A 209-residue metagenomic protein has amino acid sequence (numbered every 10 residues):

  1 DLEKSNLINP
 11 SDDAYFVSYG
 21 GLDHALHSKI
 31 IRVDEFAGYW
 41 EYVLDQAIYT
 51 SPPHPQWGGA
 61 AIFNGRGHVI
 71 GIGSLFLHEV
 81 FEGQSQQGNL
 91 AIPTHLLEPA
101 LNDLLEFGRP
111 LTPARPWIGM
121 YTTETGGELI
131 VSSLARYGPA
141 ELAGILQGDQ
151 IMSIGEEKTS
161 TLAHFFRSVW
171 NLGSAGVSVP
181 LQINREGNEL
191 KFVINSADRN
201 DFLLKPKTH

Functional and structural regions predicted by a protein language model:
D1, L26-Q87, P116, E124 (+1 more regions): Active-site region of chymotrypsin-like
L2, I8-P10, F63, I145 (+1 more regions): Short, well-ordered loop/turn sites that connect or cap secondary structure elements
L2-A25, N188: Short glycine/Trp-rich loop-beta-loop segment that forms part of the substrate-binding cleft
I8-Y15, I62, I151, V179: Generic structural signal for buried aliphatic residues
Y15-F16, G21-D23, G65, V69-T125 (+3 more regions): C-terminal cap/linker of serine protease catalytic domains
H54-G58, Y137-G138, V177: Short, small/polar residue-rich loop motifs at catalytic or cofactor-binding pockets
R66-I70, A140-A163: Conserved PDZ fold ligand-binding element
D103-R109, I130, A143-L146, M152-I154 (+1 more regions): PDZ-domain C-terminal substructure recognizer with occasional recognition of PDZ-binding tails
